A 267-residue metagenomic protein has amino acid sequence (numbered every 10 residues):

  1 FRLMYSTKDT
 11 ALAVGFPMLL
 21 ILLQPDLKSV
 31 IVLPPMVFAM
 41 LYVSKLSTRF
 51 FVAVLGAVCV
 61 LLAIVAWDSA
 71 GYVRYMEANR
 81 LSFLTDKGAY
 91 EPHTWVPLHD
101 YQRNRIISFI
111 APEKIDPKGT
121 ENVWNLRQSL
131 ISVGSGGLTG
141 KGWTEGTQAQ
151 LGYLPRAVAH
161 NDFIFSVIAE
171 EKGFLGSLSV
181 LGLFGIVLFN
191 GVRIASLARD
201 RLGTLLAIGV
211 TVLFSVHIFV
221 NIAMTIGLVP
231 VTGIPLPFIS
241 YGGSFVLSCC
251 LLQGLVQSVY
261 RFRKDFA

Functional and structural regions predicted by a protein language model:
F1-E121, S166-I226, L251, L255: Hydrophobic alpha-helical transmembrane segments of multi-pass inner membrane proteins, especially in bacterial systems
D26-I31, K141-G146, A159-N161, T232 (+2 more regions): Transmembrane helix boundary and interhelical junction motifs in multipass membrane proteins
L33, T144-G152, L183, T225-G233 (+1 more regions): Re-entrant/interfacial helical elements at transmembrane boundaries that shape and gate the permeation pathway
Y90, F262-A267: Short, charged, intrinsically disordered terminal tails
T120-L175, A195, L202: Long extracytoplasmic/lumenal interhelical loops at the membrane interface of multi-pass membrane proteins
G227-K264: Transmembrane alpha-helices of multi-pass inner-membrane enzymes
